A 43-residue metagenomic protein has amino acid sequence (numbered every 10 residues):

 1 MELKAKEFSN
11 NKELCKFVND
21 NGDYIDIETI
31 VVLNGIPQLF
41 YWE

Functional and structural regions predicted by a protein language model:
M1-N10: A short, exposed loop/beta-hairpin motif centered on an aromatic-Gly-Thr core
A5, D20-G22, G35: N-terminal cationic leader/targeting segments used for protein routing and processing
S9-I30: A short, charged, amphipathic alpha-helix used as a generic interaction element across diverse proteins
G35-E43: C-terminal edge-of-domain segments
